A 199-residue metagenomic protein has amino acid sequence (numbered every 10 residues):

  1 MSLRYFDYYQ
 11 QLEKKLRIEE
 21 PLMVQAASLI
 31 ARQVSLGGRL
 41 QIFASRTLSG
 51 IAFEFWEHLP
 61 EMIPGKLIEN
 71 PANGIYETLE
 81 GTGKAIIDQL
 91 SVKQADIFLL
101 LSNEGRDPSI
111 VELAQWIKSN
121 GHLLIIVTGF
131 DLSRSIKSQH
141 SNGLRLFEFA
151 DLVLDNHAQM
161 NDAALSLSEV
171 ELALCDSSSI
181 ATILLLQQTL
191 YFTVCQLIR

Functional and structural regions predicted by a protein language model:
M1-R17: Generic N-terminal amphipathic, Lys/Arg-enriched alpha-helix
Y5, E19-M23, K118: Residue-level recognition of alpha-helical structural elements
K15-Q33: A short, well-structured juxtamembrane/interface segment
M23-Q25, L40, I198-R199: Flexible, glycine/charged-enriched surface loops at secondary-structure junctions
G37-Q187, Y191: Glycine-rich phosphate-binding loops that contact phosphosugars or nucleotide phosphates
Y191-I198: Internal alpha/beta core interface subdomains
